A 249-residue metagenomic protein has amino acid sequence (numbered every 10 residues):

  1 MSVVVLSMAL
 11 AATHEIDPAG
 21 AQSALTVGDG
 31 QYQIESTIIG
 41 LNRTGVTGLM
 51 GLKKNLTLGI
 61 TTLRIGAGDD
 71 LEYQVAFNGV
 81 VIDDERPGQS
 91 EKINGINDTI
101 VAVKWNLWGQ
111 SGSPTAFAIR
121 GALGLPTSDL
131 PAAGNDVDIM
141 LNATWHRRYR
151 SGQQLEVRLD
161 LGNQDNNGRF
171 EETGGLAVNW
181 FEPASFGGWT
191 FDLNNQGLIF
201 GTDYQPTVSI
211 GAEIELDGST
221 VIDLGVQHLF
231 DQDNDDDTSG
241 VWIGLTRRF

Functional and structural regions predicted by a protein language model:
M1-M8: Bacterial N-terminal signal peptides
A11-F249: Transmembrane beta-barrel domains of Gram-negative outer membranes and organellar outer membranes
